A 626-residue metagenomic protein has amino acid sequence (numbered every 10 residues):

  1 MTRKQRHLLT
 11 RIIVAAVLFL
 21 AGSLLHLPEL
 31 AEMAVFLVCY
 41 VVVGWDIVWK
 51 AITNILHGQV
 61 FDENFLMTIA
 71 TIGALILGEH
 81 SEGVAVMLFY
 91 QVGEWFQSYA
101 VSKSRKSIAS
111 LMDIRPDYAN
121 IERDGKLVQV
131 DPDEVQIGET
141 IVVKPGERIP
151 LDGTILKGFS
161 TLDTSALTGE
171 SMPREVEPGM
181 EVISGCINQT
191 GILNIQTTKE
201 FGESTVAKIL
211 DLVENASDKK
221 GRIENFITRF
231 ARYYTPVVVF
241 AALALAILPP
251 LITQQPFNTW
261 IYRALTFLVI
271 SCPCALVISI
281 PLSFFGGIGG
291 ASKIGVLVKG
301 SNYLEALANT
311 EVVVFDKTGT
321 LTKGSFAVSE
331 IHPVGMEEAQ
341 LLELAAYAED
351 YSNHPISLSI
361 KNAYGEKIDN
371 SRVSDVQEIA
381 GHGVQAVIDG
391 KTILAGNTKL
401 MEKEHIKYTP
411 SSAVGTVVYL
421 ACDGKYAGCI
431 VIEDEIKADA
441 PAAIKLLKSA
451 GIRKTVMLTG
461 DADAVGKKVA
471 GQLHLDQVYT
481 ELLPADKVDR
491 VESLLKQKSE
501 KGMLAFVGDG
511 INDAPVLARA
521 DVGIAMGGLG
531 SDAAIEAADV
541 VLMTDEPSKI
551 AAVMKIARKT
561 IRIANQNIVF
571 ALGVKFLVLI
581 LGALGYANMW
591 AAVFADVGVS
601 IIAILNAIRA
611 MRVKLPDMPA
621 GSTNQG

Functional and structural regions predicted by a protein language model:
M1-V14, Y234: N-terminal membrane topogenic signal
T2-R3, L20-P28, V48-N54, I72-L77 (+9 more regions): Membrane-embedded alpha-helical bundles of multi-pass transporters
A16-V17, N225-Q254, R263-F284, N565-F594: Bilayer-spanning, highly hydrophobic alpha-helical transmembrane segments
F19, S23, E29-E122, E134-I141 (+5 more regions): Actuator/coupling domain of P-type ATPases
A51, E79, A100, A119 (+27 more regions): Residue-level signature of catalytic and energy-coupling elements of molecular machines, predominantly ATP/GTP-dependent
I52-V60, Y99-A109, L282-S301, I608-S622: Juxtamembrane helix-loop transition segments at the membrane interface in multi-pass membrane proteins
S110, S301-V522, K555-R558, D617-G626: Cytosolic catalytic headpiece
A119, V130, E139, L151-D152 (+11 more regions): Conserved cytosolic headpiece of P-type ATPases
